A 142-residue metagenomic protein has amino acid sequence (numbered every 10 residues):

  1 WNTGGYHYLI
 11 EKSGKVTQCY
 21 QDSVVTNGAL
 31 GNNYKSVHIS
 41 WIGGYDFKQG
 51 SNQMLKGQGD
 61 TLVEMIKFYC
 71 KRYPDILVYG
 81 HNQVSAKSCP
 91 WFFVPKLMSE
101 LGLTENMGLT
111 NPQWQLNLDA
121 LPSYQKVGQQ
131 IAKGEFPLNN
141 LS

Functional and structural regions predicted by a protein language model:
W1-N2, N27-G28, C70: Generic detector of short alpha-helix boundary/capping microenvironments and adjacent low-complexity segments
W1-V24: Short, conserved "active-site rim" segments that organize catalytic pockets and cofactor/ligand binding
G4, L30, I42-G43, Y79: Short glycine-rich loop/turn motifs that provide flexible caps or phosphate-binding loops at active sites
H7, H38-S40: Residues embedded in well-ordered beta-strands
K12-S13, Q21, K35-V37, G44-S142: Basic/polar, cationic surfaces and motifs that engage anionic cell-wall and phosphate/carboxylate ligands
V16, A29, C89: Short clusters of hydrophobic/aromatic residues that line enzyme substrate/ligand-binding pockets
T26-Y34: Short glycine/proline-enriched loop/turn "hinge" motifs that connect secondary-structure elements and lie
